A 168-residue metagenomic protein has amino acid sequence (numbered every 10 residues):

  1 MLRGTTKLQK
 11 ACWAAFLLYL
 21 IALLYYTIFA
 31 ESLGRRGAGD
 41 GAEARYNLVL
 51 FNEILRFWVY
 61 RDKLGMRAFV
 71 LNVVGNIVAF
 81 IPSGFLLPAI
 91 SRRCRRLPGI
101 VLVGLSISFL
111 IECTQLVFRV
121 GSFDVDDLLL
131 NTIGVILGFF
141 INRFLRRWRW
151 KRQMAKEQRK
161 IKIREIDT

Functional and structural regions predicted by a protein language model:
M1-V120, V125, F139-T168: Bulky hydrophobic segments
